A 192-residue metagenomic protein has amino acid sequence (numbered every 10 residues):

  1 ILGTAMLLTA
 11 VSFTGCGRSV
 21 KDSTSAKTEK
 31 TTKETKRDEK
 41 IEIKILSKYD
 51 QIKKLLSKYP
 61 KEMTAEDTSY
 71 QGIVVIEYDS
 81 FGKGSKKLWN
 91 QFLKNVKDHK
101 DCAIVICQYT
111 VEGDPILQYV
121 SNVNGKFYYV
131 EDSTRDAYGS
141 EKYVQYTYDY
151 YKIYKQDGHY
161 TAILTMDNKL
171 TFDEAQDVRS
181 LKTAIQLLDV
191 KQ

Functional and structural regions predicted by a protein language model:
I1-L7: Sec-dependent N-terminal signal peptides
S12-G15: C-terminal motif of bacterial Sec signal peptides marking the signal peptidase cleavage site
G17-S19: Bacterial signal peptide processing site
S23-Q192: Mature, Sec-exported extracytoplasmic domains of Gram-positive
